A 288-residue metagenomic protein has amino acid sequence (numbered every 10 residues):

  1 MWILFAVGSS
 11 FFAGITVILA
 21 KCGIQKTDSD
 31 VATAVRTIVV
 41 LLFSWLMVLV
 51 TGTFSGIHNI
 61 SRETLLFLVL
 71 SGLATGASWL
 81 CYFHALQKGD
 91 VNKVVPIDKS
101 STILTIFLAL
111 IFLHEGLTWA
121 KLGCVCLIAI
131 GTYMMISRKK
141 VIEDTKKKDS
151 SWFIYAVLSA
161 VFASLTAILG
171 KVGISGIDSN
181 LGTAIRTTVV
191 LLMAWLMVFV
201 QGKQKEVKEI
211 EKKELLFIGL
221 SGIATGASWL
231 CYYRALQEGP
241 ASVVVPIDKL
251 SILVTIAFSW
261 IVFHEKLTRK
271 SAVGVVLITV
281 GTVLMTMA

Functional and structural regions predicted by a protein language model:
M1-F12, A20-L68, W79-G89, S137-Y155 (+3 more regions): Membrane-interface interhelical linkers
M1-G8, I103-V161, T268-A288: Juxtamembrane helix-loop boundary signature in multi-pass membrane transporters
G8, V35-R36, L70, I97-S100 (+4 more regions): Hydrophobic core positions of alpha-helical segments in small-molecule transporters and transporter systems
G14, I18, W45, G72-A77 (+10 more regions): Hydrophobic/small/kink-forming positions within alpha-helical transmembrane segments of polytopic membrane proteins
G23, A32, A85, I111-L113 (+5 more regions): Hydrophobic/aromatic residues within transmembrane alpha-helices of multi-pass small-molecule transporters
D30-V31, N92, T118, N180-L181 (+2 more regions): Residues that define the loop-to-transmembrane-helix transition and helix capping in multi-pass membrane transporters
I38-F43, I97-I111, V189-M193, I247-I261 (+1 more regions): Alpha-helical transmembrane segments of compact multi-pass small-molecule transporters, enriched in specific families
S44-S55, T105-T118, F162-S175, A224-E238 (+1 more regions): Hydrophobic alpha-helical transmembrane segments in multi-pass integral membrane proteins
